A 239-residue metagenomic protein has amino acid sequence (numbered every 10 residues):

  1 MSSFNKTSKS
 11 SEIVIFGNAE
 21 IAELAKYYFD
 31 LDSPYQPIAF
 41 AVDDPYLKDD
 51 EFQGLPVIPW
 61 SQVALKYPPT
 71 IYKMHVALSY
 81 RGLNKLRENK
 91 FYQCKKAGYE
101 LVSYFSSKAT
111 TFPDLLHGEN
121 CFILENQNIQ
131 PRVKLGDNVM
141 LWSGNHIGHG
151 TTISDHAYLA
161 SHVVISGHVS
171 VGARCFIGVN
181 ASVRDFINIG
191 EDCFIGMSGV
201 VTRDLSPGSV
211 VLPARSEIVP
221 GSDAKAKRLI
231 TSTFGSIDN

Functional and structural regions predicted by a protein language model:
M1-F52, I58-S61, L65-K66: Hydrophobic, well-ordered beta-alpha structural blocks that scaffold small-molecule cofactor pockets
I21, S79-L83, S216-E217: Short glycine-rich anion-binding loops that position phosphate/pyrophosphate groups of nucleotides and phosphorylated
A25-K26, K85-R87, L205, G221: Short glycine-/acidic-enriched loop or helix-start segments at secondary-structure transitions that form or flank
I38, Y72-K73, E119: Conserved acidic residues
Y46-S106, T110: Phosphate-bearing ligand-interacting subdomains that bind or position ATP/ADP/UDP/GDP/NAD(P) or nucleotide-linked
L55-P59, N120-F122, R228-L229: Short, hinge-like loop/turn segments at secondary-structure boundaries
S103-V219: Structural signal for interior beta-strand "rungs" in well-ordered beta-sheet cores of soluble enzyme domains
S206, P213-N239: …primarily DNA-binding HTH/wHTH and HhH modules…
